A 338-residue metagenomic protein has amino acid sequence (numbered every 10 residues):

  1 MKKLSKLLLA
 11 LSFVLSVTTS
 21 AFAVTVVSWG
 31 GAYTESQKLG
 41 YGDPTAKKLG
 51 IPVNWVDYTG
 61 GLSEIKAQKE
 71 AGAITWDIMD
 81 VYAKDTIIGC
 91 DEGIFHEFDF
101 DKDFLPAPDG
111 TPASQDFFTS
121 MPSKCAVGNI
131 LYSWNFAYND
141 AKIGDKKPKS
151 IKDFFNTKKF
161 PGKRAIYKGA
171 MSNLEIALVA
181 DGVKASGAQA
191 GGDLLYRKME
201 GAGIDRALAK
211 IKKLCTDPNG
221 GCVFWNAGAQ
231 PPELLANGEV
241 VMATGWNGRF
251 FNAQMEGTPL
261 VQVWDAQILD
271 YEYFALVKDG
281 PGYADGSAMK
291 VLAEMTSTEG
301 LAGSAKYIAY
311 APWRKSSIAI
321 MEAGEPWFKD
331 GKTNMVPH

Functional and structural regions predicted by a protein language model:
V17-A23: Sec/Tat signal peptide C-region and signal peptidase I cleavage site
A23-G89: Early extracytoplasmic/lumenal segment of secretory-pathway proteins
G31-K38, Y82-T86, C90-Q230: Extracytoplasmic ligand-binding site segments that recognize negatively charged/polar headgroups
I65, G89, E233-A236, L276: Hydrophobic residues within well-ordered alpha-helices
A73-D80, F224, V241-W246, V261: Paired acidic/hydrophobic, glycine-rich loop segments that form the ligand-binding mouth/hinge of periplasmic-binding
T86-I88, M242-P259: A ligand-binding cleft/hinge motif common to bilobed small-molecule-binding domains
Y132, I204-C215, G257-K278, F328-K329: Periplasmic-binding protein-like
E272, L276-H338: Mature extracytoplasmic/periplasmic domains
